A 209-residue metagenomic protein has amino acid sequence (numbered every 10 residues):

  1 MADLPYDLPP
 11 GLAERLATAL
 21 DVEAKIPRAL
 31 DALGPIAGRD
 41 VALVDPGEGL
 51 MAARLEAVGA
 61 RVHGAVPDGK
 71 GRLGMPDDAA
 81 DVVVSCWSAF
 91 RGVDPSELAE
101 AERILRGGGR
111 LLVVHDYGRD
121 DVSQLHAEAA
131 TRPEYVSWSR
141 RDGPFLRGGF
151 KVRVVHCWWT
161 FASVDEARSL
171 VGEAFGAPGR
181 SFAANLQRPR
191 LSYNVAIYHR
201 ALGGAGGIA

Functional and structural regions predicted by a protein language model:
D3, D7, L16-R39: Conserved alpha-helix/loop element of class I SAM-dependent methyltransferases that forms part of the SAM/SAH-binding
T18, L146, K151-A209: Conserved Class I S-adenosyl-L-methionine
I36-G49: Conserved class I S-adenosyl-L-methionine
E48-A60: Conserved SAM-binding loop of SAM-dependent methyltransferases across substrates and taxa, primarily the Class I
G71-V83: A short acidic, Gly/Pro-enriched loop at the edge of an enzyme's catalytic core that lines a small-molecule cofactor
D81-S96, Y117: A short SAM/SAH-binding and catalytic strip from SAM-dependent methyltransferases
P95-R110: A short glycine-rich, Lys/Arg-flanked "PGG" loop and its adjoining helix->strand segment in the class I
R110-G143: Conserved class I S-adenosyl-L-methionine
